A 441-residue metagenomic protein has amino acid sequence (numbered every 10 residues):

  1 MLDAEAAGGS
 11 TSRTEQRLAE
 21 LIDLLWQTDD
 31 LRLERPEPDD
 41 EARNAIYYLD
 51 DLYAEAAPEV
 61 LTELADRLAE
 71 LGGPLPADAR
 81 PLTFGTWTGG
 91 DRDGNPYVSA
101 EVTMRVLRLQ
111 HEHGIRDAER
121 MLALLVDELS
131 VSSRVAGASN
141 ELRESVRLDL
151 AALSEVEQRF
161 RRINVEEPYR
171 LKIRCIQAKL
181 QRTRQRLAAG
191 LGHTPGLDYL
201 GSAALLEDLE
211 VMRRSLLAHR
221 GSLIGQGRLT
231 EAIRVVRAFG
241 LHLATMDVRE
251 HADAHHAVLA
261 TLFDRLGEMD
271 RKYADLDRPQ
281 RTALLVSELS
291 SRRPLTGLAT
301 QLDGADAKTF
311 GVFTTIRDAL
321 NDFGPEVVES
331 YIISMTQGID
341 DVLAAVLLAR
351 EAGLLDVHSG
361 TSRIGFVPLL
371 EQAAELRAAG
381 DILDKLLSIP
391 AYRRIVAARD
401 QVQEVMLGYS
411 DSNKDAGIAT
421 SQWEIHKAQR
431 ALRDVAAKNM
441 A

Functional and structural regions predicted by a protein language model:
M1-D30, D127-D322: Extended, charge-enriched "interface" segments that sit outside catalytic cores
A7-S10, E37-P38, G89-G90, S99 (+8 more regions): Intrinsic-disorder/low-complexity, polar/charged segments
T14, P76-F84, Q110, G201-D208 (+8 more regions): Secondary-structure capping and boundary motifs in well-ordered enzyme cores
L24-A79, T88-G90, Y97-H111, D117-V135 (+6 more regions): Active-site capping/gating regions of soluble enzymes
D39, R43, Y47, Y97 (+9 more regions): Short, charged/polar micro-motifs that form catalytic or ligand-binding hotspots
L82-T103, E231-D253, L370-E375: Conserved phosphate/anionic-ligand binding catalytic regions in large, soluble enzymes, centered on
C175, R182-Q185, A189, A244-M246 (+4 more regions): Active-site cores of enzymes that catalyze phosphoryl transfer or operate on phosphate-rich substrates
